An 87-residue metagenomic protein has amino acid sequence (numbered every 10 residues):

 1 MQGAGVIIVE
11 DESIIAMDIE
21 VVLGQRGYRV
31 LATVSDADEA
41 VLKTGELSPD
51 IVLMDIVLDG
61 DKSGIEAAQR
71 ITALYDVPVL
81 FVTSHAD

Functional and structural regions predicted by a protein language model:
M1-G5: Non-catalytic signal-transmission and effector/linker regions of two-component phosphorelay proteins
E12-A32: Two-component/phosphorelay signaling modules centered on CheY-like receiver
E20, T33-I51: Acidic, metal-coordinating helix/loop segments flanking the phosphotransfer/catalytic sites of two-component signaling
L42, K62-V77: Short amphipathic alpha-helix used as the core "switch/output" element in two-component signaling
D55-I56: Active-site residues of response regulator receiver
V82-T83: Hydrophobic/aromatic residues positioned on beta-strands within the core alpha/beta folds
A86-D87: Conserved phosphotransfer active-site motifs of two-component signaling proteins, especially the receiver
